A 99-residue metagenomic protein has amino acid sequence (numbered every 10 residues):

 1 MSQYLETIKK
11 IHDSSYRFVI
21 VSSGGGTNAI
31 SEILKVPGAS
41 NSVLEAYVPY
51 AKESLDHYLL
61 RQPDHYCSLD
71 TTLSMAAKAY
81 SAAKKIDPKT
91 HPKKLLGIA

Functional and structural regions predicted by a protein language model:
M1-A99: Short alpha-helical segments enriched in small residues
